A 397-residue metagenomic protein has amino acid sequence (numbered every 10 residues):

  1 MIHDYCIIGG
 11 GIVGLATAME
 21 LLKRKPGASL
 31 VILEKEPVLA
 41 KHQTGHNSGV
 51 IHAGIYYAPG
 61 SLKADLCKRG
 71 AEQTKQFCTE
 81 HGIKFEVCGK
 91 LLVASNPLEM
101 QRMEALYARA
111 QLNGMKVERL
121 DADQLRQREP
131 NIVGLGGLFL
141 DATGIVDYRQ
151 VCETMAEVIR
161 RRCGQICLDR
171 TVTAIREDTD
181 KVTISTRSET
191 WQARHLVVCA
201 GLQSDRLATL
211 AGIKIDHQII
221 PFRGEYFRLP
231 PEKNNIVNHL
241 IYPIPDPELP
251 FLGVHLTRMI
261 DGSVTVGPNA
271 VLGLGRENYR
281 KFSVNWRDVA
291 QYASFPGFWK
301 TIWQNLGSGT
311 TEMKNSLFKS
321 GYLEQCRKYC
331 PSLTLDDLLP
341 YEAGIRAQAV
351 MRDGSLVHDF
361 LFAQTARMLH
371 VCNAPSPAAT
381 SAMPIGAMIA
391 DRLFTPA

Functional and structural regions predicted by a protein language model:
M1-V13, V31: Beta1/beta-strand and adjacent pyrophosphate-binding region of the FAD-binding site in flavoprotein oxidoreductases
A16, I175-N285: Flavin-dependent oxidoreductases
L22-G45: Glycine-rich FAD pyrophosphate-binding loop
G49-Q124, G253-V254, S263-T265, G275 (+1 more regions): Dinucleotide-binding Rossmann-like beta1-alpha1 core, especially the glycine-rich loop that anchors the ADP
A58-R69, V93-R102, L138-V158, C167 (+2 more regions): Short beta-strand to alpha-helix junction loop
L138-H195, M383-F394: Helical element adjacent to the flavin cofactor pocket in flavoenzyme catalytic cores
K214-D216, K233-N234, M259-A343: Flavin-binding catalytic cores
F298-A397: C-terminal catalytic lobe of FAD-dependent flavoproteins
